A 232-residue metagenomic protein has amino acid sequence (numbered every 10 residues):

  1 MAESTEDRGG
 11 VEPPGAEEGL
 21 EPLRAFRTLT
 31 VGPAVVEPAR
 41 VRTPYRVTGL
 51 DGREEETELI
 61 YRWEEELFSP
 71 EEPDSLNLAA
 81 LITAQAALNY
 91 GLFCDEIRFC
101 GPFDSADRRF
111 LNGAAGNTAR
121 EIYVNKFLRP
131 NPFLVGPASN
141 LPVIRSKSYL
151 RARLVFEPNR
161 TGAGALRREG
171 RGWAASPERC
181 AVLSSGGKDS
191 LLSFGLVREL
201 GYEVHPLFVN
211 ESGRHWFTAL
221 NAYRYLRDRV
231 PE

Functional and structural regions predicted by a protein language model:
A2-R179, L196-W216, N221-V230: RNA-binding accessory domains that recognize and position tRNA/RNA substrates
S185: Active-site cores of enzymes that catalyze phosphoryl transfer or operate on phosphate-rich substrates
D189: Hydrophobic/small residue at the entry helix of a nucleotide-binding pocket
